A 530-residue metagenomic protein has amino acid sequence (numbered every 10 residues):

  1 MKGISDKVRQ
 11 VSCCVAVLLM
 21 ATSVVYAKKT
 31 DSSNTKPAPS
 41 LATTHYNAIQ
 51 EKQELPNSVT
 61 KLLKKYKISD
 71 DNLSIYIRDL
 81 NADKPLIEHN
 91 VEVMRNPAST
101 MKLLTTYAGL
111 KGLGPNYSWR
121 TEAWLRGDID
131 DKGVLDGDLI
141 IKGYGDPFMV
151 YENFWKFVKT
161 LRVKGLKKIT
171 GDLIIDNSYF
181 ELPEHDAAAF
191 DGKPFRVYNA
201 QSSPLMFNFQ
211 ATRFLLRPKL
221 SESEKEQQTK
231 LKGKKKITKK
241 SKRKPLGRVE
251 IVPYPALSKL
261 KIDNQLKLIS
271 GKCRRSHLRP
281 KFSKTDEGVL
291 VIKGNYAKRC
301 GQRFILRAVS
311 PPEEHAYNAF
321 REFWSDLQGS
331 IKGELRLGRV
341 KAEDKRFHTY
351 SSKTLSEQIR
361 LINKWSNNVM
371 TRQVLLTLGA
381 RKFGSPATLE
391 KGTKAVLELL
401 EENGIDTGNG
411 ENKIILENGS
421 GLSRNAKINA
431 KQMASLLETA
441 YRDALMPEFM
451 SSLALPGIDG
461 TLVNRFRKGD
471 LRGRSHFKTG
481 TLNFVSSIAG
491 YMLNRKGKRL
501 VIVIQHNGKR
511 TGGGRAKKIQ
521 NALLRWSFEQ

Functional and structural regions predicted by a protein language model:
G3-C13: Bacterial N-terminal signal peptides that target proteins for export
S12-T22: Bacterial N-terminal signal peptides
Y26-K65, G112-E411, E529-Q530: Conserved serine DD-peptidase/penicillin-binding transpeptidase domain and beta-lactam-recognizing active-site
Y46-P56, I77-L86, V93-P97: N-terminal glycine-/serine-/threonine-rich phosphate-binding loop
K64-H89, R336: A short, well-structured edge-of-sheet supersecondary motif
D83, K102-G109, L173, L205 (+5 more regions): Residue-level preference for non-acidic, small/hydrophobic
L86-H89, V150, W365, L375-Q530: Small-residue-rich helix-loop
E88-A108: Short active-site loop at a secondary-structure junction that contains or immediately precedes the catalytic residue(s)
